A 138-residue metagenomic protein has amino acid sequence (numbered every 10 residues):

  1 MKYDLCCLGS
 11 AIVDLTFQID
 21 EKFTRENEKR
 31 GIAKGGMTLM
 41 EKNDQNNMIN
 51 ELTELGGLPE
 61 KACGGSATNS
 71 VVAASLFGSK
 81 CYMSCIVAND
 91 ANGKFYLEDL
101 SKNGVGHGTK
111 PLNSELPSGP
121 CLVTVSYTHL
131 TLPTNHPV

Functional and structural regions predicted by a protein language model:
M1-S84: Glycine-rich phosphate/adenosyl-contacting loop at the front of the ribokinase-like
Y3, S118-P120: Change "...and in nucleic-acid phosphodiester-cleaving endonucleases..." to "...and in nucleic-acid processing enzymes
I12, A88, P137: Short, glycine/serine-rich, charged loops/turns that create anion-binding and catalytic segments at active sites
F17-D20, Y96, V123: Short acidic, glycine/serine/threonine-rich loops at helix termini
T24-R25, L100-K102, S126-Y127: Short, hinge-like loop/turn segments at secondary-structure boundaries
N50-G56, C81-H107: A glycine-rich beta-to-alpha transition motif near the start of alpha/beta enzyme domains, typified by
I86, G108-N113, C121-L130: Conserved phosphate-binding/catalytic loop of the ribokinase/pfkB sugar-kinase fold
H129-V138: Single conserved hydrophobic/aromatic residue that forms the stacking wall/gate of nucleotide- or nucleobase-binding
